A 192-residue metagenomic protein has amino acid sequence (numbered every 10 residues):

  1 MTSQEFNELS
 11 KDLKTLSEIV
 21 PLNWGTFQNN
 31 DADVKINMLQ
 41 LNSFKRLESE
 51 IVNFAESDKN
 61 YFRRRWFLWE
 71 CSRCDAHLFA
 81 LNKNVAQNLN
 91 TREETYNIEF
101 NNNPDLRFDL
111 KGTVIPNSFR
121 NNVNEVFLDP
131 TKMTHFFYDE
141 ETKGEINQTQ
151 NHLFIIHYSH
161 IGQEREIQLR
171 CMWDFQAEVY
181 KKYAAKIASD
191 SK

Functional and structural regions predicted by a protein language model:
M1-E94, G112-K192: Nucleic-acid endonuclease domains
N90, E99-L110: Active-site beta-strand-loop-beta-strand hairpin of nuclease catalytic cores that positions key catalytic residues
